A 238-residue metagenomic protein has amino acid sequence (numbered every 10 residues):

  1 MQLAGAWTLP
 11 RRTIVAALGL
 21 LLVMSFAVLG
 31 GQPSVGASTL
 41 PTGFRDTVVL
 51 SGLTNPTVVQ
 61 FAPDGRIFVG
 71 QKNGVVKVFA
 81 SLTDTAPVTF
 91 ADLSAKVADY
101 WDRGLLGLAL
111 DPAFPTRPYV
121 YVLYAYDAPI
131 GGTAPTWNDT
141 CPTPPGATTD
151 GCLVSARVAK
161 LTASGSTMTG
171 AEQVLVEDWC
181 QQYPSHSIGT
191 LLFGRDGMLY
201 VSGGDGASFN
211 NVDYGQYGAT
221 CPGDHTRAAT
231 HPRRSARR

Functional and structural regions predicted by a protein language model:
M1-P10: N-terminal secretory signal peptides that target proteins for export/translocation
A16-G30: Bacterial N-terminal signal peptides
P33-Y217, R237: Acidic, Gly/Ser/Thr-rich repeat motifs that build Ca2+-stabilized beta-propeller blades
H225-A228: Extracellular glycan-interaction patches encoded by glycine-rich segments
